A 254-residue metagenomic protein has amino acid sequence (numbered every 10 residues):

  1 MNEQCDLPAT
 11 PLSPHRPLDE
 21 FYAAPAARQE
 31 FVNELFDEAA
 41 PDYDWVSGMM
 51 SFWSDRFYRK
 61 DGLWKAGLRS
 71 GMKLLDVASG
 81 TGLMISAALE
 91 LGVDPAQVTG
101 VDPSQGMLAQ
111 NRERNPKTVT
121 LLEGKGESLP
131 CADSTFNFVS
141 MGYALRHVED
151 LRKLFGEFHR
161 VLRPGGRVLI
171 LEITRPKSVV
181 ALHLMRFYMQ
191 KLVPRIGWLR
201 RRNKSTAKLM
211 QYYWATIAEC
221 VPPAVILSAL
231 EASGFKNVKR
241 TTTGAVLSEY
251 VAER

Functional and structural regions predicted by a protein language model:
F52-M72, A87: Conserved alpha-helix/loop element of class I SAM-dependent methyltransferases that forms part of the SAM/SAH-binding
K73-S128: Class I SAM-dependent methyltransferase SAM/SAH-binding core
V101, R175-A229, S233, K239: C-terminal alpha-helical "lid/dimerization" subdomain adjacent to the S-adenosyl-L-methionine
E127-F138: A short acidic, Gly/Pro-enriched loop at the edge of an enzyme's catalytic core that lines a small-molecule cofactor
N137-L151: A short SAM/SAH-binding and catalytic strip from SAM-dependent methyltransferases
R152-P164: A short glycine-rich, Lys/Arg-flanked "PGG" loop and its adjoining helix->strand segment in the class I
G166-I173: Conserved beta-strand signature within the Rossmann-like core of class I S-adenosyl-L-methionine
S233-R254: Core SAM-dependent methyltransferase catalytic element
